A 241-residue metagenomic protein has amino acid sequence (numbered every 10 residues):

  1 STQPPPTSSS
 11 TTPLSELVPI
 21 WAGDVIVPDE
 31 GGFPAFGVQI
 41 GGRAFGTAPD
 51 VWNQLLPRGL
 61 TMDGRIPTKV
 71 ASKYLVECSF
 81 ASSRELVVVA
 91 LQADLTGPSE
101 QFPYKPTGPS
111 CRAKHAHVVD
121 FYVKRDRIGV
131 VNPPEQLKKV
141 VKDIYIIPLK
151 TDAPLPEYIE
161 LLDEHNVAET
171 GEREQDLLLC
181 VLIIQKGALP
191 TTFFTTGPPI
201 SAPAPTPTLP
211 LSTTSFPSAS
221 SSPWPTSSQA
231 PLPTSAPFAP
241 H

Functional and structural regions predicted by a protein language model:
S1-H241: Core nuclear transcription-regulatory modules in eukaryotes
